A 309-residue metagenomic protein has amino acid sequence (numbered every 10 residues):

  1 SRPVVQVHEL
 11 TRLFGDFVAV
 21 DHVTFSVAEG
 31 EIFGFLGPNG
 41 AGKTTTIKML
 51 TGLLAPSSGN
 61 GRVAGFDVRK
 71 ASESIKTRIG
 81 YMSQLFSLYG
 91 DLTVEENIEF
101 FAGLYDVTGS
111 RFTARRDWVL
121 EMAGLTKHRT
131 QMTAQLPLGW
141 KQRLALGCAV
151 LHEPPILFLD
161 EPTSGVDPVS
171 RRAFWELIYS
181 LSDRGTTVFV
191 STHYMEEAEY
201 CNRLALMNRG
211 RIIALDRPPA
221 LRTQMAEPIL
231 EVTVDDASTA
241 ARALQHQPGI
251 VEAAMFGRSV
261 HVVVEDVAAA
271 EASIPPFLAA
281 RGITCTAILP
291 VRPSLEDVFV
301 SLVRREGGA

Functional and structural regions predicted by a protein language model:
G59-D67, S74-I75: Conserved ABC transporter NBD signature motif
E99, G103, S110-H128: Conserved ABC ATPase "signature" region
L146: Hydrophobic anchor residue at the start of the ABC signature
L157-D160: Catalytic Walker B motif of ABC-type/P-loop ATPase nucleotide-binding domains
